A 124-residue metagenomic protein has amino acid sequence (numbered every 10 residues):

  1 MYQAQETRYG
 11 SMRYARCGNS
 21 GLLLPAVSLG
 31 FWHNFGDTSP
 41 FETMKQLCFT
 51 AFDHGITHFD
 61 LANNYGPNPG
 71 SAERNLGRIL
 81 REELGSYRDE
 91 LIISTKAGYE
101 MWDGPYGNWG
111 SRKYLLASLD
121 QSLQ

Functional and structural regions predicted by a protein language model:
M1-I92: N-terminal binding-site loop/beta-alpha segment at the start of enzyme catalytic domains that lines or forms
F49, W102-Q124: Glycine/proline-rich, positively charged, aromatic-decorated active-site loop/lid region on the catalytic face
N75-I79, I92, K96, Y114-Q121: Generic beta-strand or strand-like secondary-structure segments
E83-R112: Structural motif corresponding to the early beta-alpha repeats
